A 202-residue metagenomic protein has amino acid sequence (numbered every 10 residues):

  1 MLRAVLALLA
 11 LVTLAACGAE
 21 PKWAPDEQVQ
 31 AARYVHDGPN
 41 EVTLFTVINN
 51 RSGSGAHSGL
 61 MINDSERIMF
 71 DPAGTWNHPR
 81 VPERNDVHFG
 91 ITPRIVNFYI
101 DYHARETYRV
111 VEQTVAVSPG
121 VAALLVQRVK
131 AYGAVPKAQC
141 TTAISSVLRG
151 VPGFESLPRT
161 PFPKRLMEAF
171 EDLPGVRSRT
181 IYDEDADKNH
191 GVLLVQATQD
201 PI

Functional and structural regions predicted by a protein language model:
M1-L6: Bacterial N-terminal signal peptides that target proteins for export
A7-L11: Hydrophobic alpha-helical membrane-embedded or membrane-associated segments
V12-A16: C-terminal motif of bacterial Sec signal peptides marking the signal peptidase cleavage site
A19-D26, L124-I202: Activation targets extended, charge/polar-rich intrinsically disordered C-terminal tails
A19-E27, V35-Y108: Glycine-rich catalytic cores of cysteine/serine-nucleophile enzymes that process amide/ester linkages in cell-envelope
T46-N49, A56-H57, T107-V115, V126-V135 (+1 more regions): Second-shell loop/turn segments in exported
G53, G90-P93, V115-G120, A134-T142 (+1 more regions): Soluble non-cytosolic domains of exported or imported proteins
